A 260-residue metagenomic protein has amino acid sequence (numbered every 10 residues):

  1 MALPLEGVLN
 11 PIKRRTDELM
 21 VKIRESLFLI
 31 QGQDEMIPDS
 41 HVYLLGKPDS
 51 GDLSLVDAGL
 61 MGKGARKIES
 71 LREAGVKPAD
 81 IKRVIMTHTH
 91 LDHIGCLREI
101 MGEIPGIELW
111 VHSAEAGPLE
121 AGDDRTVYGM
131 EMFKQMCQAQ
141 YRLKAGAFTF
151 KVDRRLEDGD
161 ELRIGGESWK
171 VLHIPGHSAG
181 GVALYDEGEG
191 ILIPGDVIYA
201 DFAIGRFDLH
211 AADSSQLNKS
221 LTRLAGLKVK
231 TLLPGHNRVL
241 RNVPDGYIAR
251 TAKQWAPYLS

Functional and structural regions predicted by a protein language model:
M1-E18: N-terminal amphipathic/basic-hydrophobic helices that include classical n-h-c signal peptides and signal-anchor
M20-A74, A183-G195: Conserved beta-strand hairpin/beta-sheet module of binuclear metal-dependent hydrolase folds, prominently
I23-I30, Q140-A145, G165-E167: Short Pro/Gly-enriched beta-strand edge/turn motifs at strand-loop
S26, L45, D57, H88 (+8 more regions): Divalent metal-coordination and catalytic microenvironments
L29, S54-D57, R83-I85, V171-H173: Short catalytic-loop micro-motif centered on adjacent basic/acidic residues
S54-V56, I85, L109, I191-I193 (+1 more regions): Residue-level marker for buried hydrophobic side chains located in beta-strands that build the well-ordered beta-sheet
L60-A65, R72-D160, T251-P257: Active-site HxH/HxHxD metal-binding segment of metal-dependent hydrolases
L60-G62, E161, S168-W255, L259: Metallo-beta-lactamase
